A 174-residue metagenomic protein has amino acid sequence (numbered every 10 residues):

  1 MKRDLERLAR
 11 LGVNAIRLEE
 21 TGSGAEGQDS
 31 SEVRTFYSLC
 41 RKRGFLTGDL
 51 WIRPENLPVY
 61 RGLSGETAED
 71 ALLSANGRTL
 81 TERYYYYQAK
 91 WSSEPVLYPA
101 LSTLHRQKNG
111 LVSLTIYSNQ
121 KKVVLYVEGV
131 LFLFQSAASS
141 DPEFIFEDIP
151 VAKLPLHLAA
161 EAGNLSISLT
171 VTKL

Functional and structural regions predicted by a protein language model:
M1-D49: Active-site-adjacent substrate/metal-binding segments within catalytic domains of carbohydrate-active enzymes
L8-G12, R34, K42, L46-L174: Substrate-binding clefts and catalytic carboxylate motifs of secreted carbohydrate-active enzymes
